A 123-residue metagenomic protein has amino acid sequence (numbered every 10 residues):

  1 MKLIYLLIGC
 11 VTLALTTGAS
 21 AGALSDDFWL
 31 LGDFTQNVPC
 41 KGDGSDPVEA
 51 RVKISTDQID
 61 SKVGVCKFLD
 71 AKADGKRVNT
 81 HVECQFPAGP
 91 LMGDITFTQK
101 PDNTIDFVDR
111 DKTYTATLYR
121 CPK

Functional and structural regions predicted by a protein language model:
M1-I4: Positively charged n-region of N-terminal signal peptides that target proteins for export
L6-A14: Bacterial N-terminal signal peptides
L15, D33-F34, D60, V78 (+1 more regions): Processing junctions and N-termini across compartments
S20-D33, P122: N-terminal helix-cap/turn-to-beta initiation motif at the start of protein domains
G42-E83: N-terminal glycine/threonine-rich, aromatic-flanked beta-hairpin/loop signature
H81-K123: Beta-sheet ligand-binding and adhesion/scaffold domains
